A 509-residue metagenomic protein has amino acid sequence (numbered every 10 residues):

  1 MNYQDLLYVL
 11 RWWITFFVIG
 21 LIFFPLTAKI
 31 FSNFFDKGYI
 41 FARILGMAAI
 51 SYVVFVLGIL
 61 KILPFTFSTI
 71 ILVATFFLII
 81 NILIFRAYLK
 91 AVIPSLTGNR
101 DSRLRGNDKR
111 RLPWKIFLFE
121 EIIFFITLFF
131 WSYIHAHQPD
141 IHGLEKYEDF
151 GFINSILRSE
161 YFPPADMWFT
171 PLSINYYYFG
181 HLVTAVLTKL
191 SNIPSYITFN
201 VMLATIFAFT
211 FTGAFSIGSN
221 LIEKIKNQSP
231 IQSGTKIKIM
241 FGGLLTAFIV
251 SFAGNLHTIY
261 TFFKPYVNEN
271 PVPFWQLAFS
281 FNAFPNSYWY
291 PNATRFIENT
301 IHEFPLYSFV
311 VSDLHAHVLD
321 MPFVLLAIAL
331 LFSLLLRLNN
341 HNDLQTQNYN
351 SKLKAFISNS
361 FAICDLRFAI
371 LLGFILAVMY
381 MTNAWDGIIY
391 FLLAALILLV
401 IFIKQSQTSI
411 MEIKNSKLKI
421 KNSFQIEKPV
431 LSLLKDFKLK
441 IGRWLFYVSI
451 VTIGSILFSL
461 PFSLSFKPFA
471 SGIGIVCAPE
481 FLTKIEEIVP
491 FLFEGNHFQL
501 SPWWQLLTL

Functional and structural regions predicted by a protein language model:
M1-V92, R111-K115, F462, I475-V476 (+1 more regions): Membrane-embedded, hydrophobic transmembrane alpha-helices
N2-V9, K115-F119, I126-S229, K236-L326: Active-site lumenal/periplasmic loops and adjacent helix-entry segments of GT-C-fold, multi-pass membrane
P64-L96, D108-Y133, I222, Q228 (+2 more regions): Start-transfer (signal-anchor) and selected internal transmembrane alpha helices of multi-pass inner/ER membrane
R86-L112, I225-K238, N339-I370, K404-I441: Intrinsic disorder/low-complexity segments
F119-T127, G243-I249, E427-P461, L509: Hydrophobic alpha-helical membrane-interfacial segments at the cytosolic entry of transmembrane helices
H137-Q138, L256-H302, R443-L509: Transmembrane helical bundles and short interhelical boundary loops of multi-pass, membrane-embedded
S308-V311, I370-N383: Membrane-interface alpha helices of multi-pass inner-membrane proteins
F391-V400: Hydrophobic transmembrane alpha-helices of multi-pass, membrane-embedded glycosylation machinery
